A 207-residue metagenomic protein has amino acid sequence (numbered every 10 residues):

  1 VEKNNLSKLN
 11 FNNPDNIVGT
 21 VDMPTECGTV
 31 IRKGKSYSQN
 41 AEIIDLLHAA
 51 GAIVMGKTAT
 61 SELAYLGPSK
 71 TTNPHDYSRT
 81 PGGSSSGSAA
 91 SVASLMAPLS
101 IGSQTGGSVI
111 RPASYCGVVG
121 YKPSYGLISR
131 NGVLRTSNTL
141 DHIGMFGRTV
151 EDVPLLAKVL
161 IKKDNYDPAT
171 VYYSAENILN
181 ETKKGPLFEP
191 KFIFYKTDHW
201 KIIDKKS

Functional and structural regions predicted by a protein language model:
V1-G106: Gly/Ser-rich catalytic/binding loops embedded in alpha/beta enzyme cores
E2, V92-A93, R111, G120-K122 (+1 more regions): Short beta-strand-to-turn element immediately C-terminal to the catalytic PLP-Schiff-base lysine in fold type I
T20, E62-A64, G107-I110, H142 (+1 more regions): Flexible loop/turn segments at secondary-structure boundaries
M23-T25, Y65-P68, I110-Y115, G132-V133 (+1 more regions): Short acidic, glycine/serine/threonine-rich loops at helix termini
K35-S36, S78-G82, I110, L134-T136 (+1 more regions): Short Gly/Pro-enriched turn/cap motifs at secondary-structure boundaries
H48, A89-A93, C116, K122 (+1 more regions): Predominant activation on well-ordered alpha-helical scaffold segments within soluble catalytic domains
T105-N131: Glycine/threonine-rich beta-strand-loop-alpha-helix active-site module that forms ligand/phosphate-binding
K122-K206: A short helix-breaking turn/cap at a secondary-structure junction
